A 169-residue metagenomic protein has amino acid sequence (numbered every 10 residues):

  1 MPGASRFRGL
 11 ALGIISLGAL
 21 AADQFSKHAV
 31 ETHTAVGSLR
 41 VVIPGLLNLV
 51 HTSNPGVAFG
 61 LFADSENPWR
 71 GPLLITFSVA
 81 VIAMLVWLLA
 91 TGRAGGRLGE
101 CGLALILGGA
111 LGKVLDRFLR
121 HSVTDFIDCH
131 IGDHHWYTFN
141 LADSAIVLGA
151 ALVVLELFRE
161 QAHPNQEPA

Functional and structural regions predicted by a protein language model:
M1-A169: Alpha-helical transmembrane bundles and membrane-interface segments of multipass inner-membrane proteins
